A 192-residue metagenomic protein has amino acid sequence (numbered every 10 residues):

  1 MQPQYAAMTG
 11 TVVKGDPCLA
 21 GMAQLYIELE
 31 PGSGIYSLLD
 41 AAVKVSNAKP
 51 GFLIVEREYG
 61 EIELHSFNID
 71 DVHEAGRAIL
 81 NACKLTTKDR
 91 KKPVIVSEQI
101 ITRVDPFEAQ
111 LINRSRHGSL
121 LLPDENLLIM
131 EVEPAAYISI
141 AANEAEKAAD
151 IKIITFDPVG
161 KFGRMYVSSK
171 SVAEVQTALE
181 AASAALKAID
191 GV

Functional and structural regions predicted by a protein language model:
M1-L29, S33-Y36, V45, A75 (+2 more regions): Intrinsically disordered, low-complexity polar/charged tails and linkers
D16-A20, F52-R57, S119-L122, E146-K147 (+1 more regions): Solvent-exposed alpha-helices and their adjacent loops that cap or buttress functional pockets in soluble metabolic
G21-E30, Y59-N68, E125-E131, F162-K170: Short glycine-rich or small-residue beta-strand-to-loop segments that form or flank ligand, phosphate, metal/Fe-S
G32-N47, A135-A148: Short amphipathic alpha-helix segments
A48-E56, T87-E98, I151-V159, I189-V192: Flexible, glycine/charged-enriched surface loops at secondary-structure junctions
D70-K84, A173-K187: Charge-rich, low-aromatic oligomerization/scaffolding segments with amphipathic character
Q110-I154: Surface-exposed interaction/gating patches
I140, A149-L179: Positively charged, low-complexity, intrinsically disordered RNA-binding extensions
